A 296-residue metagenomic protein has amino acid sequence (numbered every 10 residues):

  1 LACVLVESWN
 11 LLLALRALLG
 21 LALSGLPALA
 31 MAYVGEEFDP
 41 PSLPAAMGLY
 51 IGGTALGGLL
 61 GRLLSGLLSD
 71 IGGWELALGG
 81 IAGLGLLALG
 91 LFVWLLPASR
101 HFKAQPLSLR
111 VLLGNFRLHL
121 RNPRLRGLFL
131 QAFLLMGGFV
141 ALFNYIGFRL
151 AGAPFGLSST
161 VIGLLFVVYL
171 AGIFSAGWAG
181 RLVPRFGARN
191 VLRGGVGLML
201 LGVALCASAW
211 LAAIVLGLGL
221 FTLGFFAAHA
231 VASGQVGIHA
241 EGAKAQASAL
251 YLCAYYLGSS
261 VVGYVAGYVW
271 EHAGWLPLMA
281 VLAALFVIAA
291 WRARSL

Functional and structural regions predicted by a protein language model:
V4-L11, D39, S208-A209: Helix-breaking motifs and short loop linkers at transmembrane-helix boundaries and internal kinks in secondary membrane
L15-G53: Cytoplasmic helix-loop-helix junction between adjacent transmembrane helices in 12-TM secondary transporters
L49-L96: Helix-loop-helix hairpin linking two adjacent transmembrane segments in secondary transporters
P97-F129: Juxtamembrane intracellular "pre-TM" segments in multi-pass secondary transporters
R121-G138, G219-L220: Pair of pore-lining "gating" transmembrane helices in MFS-fold secondary transporters
F174-G187, W270: Helix-to-loop junctions at the C-terminal end of transmembrane segments in multipass secondary transporters
R189-A232: C-terminal transmembrane helical hairpin of 12-TM major facilitator-type secondary transporters
H239-A273: A late C-terminal transmembrane helix in Major Facilitator Superfamily
